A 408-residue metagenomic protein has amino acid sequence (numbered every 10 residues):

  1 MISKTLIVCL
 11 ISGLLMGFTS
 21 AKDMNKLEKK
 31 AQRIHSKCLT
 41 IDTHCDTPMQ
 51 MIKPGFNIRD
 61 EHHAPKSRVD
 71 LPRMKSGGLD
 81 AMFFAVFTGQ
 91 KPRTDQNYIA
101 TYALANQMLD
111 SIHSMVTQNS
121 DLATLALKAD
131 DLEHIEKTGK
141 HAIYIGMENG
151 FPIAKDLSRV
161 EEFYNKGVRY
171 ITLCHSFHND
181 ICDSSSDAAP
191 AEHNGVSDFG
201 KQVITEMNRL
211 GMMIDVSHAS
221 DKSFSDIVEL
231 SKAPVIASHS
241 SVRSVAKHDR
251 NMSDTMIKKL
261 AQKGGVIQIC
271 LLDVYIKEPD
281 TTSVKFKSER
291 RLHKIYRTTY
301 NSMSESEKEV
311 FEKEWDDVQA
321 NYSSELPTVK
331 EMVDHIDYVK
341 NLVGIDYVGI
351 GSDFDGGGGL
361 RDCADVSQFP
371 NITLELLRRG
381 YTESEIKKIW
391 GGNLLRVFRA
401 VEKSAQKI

Functional and structural regions predicted by a protein language model:
M1-I7: Bacterial N-terminal signal peptides that target proteins for export
V8-L14: Bacterial N-terminal signal peptides
F18-N194, K247-I408: N-terminal hydrophobic targeting/anchoring segments and the immediately downstream early-domain regions of hydrolases
T40-T47, A219, A237-S241: Histidine-centered catalytic micro-motifs
M49-Q50, M207-I227, D346-S352, G356-G358: Extended hydrophobic secondary-structure segments
D156-V160, D183, S220-K232: Distinct, well-ordered alpha-helical segments
N194-N208, I227-V235: Alpha-helix-loop-beta-strand connector modules within alpha/beta enzyme cores
Q202-V216, K222-S223, D254-G265: Substrate-binding cleft of carbohydrate-active enzyme catalytic domains
